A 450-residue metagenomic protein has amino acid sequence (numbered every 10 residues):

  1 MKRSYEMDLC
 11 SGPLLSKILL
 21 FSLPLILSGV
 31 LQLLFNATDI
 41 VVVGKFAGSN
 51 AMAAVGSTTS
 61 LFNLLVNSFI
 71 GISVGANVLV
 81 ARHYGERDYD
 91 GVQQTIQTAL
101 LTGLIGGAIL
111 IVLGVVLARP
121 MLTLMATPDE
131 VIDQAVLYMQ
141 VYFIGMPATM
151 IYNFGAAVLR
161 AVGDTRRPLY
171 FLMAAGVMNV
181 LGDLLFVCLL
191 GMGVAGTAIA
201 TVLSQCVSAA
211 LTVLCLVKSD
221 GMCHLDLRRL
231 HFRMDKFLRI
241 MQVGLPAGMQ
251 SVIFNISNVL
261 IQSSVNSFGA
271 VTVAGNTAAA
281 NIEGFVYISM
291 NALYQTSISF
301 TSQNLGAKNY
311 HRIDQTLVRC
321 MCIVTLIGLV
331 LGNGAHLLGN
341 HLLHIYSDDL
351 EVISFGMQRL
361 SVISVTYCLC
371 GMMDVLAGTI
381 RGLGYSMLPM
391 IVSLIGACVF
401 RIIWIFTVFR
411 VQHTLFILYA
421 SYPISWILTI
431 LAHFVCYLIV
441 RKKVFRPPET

Functional and structural regions predicted by a protein language model:
M1-S22, V80-G145, L189-L245, T301-T366 (+1 more regions): Short alpha-helical transmembrane segments in multi-pass integral membrane proteins
S11, L15-L34, T38, L61-S68 (+7 more regions): Residue-level signal for short hydrophobic patches within transmembrane helices of multi-pass membrane transporters
L19, L23, L34-F35, I72 (+14 more regions): Residue-level signal for transmembrane alpha-helical positions in Major Facilitator Superfamily
L20-D39, V141, Y152, A175 (+5 more regions): Transmembrane helical elements of multi-pass membrane transporters/channels
L23, D39, A76-N77, L117-A118 (+11 more regions): Hydrophobic/aromatic residues in alpha-helical transmembrane segments
V30, L34-A53, L122-D129, L185-M192 (+4 more regions): Helix-terminus/linker motif at the lipid-water interface of multi-pass membrane proteins
M52-V112, T149-P168, Q262, G275-N333 (+3 more regions): Small-residue-rich hydrophobic transmembrane alpha-helices
S73, Y142-R160, F171-G176, T197-T212 (+4 more regions): Short runs within selected transmembrane alpha-helices of multi-pass transporters and secretion channels
